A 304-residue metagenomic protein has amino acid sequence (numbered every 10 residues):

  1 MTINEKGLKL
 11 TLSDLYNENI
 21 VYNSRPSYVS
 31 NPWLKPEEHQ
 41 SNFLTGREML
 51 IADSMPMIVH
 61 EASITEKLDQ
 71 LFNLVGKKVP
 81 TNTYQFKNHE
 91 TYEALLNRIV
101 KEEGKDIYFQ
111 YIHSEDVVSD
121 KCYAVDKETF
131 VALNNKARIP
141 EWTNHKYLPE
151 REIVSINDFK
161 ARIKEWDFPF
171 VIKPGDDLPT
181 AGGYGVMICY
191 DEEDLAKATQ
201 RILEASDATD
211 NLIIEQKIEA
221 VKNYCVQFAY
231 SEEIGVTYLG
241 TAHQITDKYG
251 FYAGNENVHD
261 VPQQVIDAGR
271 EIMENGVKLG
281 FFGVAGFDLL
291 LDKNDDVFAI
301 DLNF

Functional and structural regions predicted by a protein language model:
M1-L68: N-terminal "leader" segments that precede or initiate the main folded domain
E38-D53, I58-D167, D177-L178: Conserved N-proximal alpha/beta basic substrate-recognition cap immediately N-terminal to, or forming the N-lobe
F130-L212, N255-E271: Active-site nucleotide/adenylate-binding loops and adjacent lid/helix of ATP-dependent enzymes
V171, A299-L302: Short hydrophobic beta-strand that contains or immediately precedes a catalytic carboxylate
D176, L291, F304: Short, glycine/acidic-enriched loop or turn micro-motifs at the edges of active sites
E193, K197-Q244, L290-F298: Phosphate-binding site of ATP-dependent enzymes
T246-Y249, N303-F304: Glycine-rich phosphate/pyrophosphate-binding beta-alpha loops
Y249-D296: A long amphipathic alpha-helix within ATP-dependent nucleotide-binding catalytic cores
